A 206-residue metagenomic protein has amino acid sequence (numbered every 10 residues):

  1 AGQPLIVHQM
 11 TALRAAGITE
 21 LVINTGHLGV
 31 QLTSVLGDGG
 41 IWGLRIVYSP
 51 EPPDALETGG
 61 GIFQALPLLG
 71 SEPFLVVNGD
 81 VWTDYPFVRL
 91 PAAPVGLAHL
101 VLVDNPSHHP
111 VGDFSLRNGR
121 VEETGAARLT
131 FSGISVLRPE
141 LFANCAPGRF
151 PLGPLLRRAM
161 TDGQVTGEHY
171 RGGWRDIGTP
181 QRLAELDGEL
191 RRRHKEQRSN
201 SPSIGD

Functional and structural regions predicted by a protein language model:
A1, E51-A55, C145-A146: Short, flexible loop segments at the rims of nucleotide/cofactor-binding pockets, characterized by
A1, I18, G37, L69-G70 (+1 more regions): Short conserved AdoMet
A1-L32: N-terminal glycine-rich phosphate-binding loop and ensuing alpha1 helix
L5-H8, G61-Q64, L155: Well-ordered alpha-helical segments embedded in enzymatic catalytic cores
I18, L75, W82, V88-A93 (+2 more regions): Catalytic-core segments of class I nucleotidyltransferases/pyrophosphorylases that form NMP-activated intermediates
T33-S34, D38-G112, L116-N118: Conserved beta-loop-beta/alpha segment of the NTase-like Rossmann-fold superfamily that binds/positions NTPs
